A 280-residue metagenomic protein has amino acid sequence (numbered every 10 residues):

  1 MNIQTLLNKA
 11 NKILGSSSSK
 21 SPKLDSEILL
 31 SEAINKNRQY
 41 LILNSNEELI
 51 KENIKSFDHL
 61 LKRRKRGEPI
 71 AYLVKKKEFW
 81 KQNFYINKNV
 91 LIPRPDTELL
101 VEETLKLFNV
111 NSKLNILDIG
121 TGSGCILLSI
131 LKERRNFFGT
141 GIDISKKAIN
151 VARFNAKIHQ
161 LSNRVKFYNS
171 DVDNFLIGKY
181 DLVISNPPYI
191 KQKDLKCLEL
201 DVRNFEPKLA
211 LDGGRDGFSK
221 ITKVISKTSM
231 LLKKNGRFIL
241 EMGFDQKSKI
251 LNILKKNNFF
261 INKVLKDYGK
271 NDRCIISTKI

Functional and structural regions predicted by a protein language model:
M1-I34, L41-I42, N46: Non-catalytic accessory regions of SAM-dependent methyltransferases
L14, F108, A156, T228 (+1 more regions): Conserved hydrophobic residues forming the short capping helix/wall of the S-adenosyl-L-methionine
E32-L107: Conserved AdoMet
E98-C197, K223: Conserved SAM/SAH cofactor-binding pocket of Class I
L161, E206, L231-K234: Helix-to-beta-strand junctions that scaffold the AdoMet/dcAdoMet cofactor pocket in Class I SAM-dependent enzymes
Y189-K220: Mobile active-site "lid"/loop adjacent to the S-adenosyl-L-methionine
R215-T278: Conserved Class I SAM-dependent methyltransferase catalytic core
